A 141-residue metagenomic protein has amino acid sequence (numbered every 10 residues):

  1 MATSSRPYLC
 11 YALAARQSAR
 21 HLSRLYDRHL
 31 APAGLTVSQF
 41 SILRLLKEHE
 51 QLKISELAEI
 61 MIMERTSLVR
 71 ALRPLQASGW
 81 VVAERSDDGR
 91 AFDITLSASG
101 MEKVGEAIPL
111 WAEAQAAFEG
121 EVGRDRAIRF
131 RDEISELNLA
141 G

Functional and structural regions predicted by a protein language model:
M1-A33, L96, D125, D132 (+1 more regions): N-terminal leader segment of winged-helix/HTH proteins
H21, L25, S41-R44, E102: Pre-recognition alpha-helix immediately N-terminal to the DNA-recognition helix within helix-turn-helix or winged-helix
T36-I42, G100, Q115: The N-cap/first-turn positions of alpha helices within or immediately adjacent to helix-turn-helix DNA-binding domains
R44-E48, I108: Short, locally clustered residues in the helix-turn-helix/winged-helix DNA-binding domain
H49-K53: Short capping segments at the starts of secondary-structure elements
I54-S55, T66, R73, F92: Residues within helix-turn-helix
A58: The alpha-helix within a helix-turn-helix
R73-D132: Charged, amphipathic alpha-helical coiled-coil/dimerization segments
